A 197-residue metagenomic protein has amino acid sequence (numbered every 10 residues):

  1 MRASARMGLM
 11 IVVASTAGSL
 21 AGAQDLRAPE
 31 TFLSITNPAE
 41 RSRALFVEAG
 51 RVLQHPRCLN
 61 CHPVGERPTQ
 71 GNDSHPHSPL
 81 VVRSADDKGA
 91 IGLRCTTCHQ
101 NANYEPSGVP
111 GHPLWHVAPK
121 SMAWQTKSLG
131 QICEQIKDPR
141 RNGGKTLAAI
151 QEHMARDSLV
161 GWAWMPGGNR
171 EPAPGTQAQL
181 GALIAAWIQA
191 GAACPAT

Functional and structural regions predicted by a protein language model:
M1-G50, Q70, V81-D86, E105-T197: N-terminal export/targeting leaders of redox proteins
R51-A85: N-terminal, post-signal-peptide region of Sec/Tat-exported proteins
H55, H62, H75-H77, H99 (+3 more regions): Histidine (H) residue identity feature
P56-G65, G92-A102, I184: The canonical Cys-X-X-Cys-His
